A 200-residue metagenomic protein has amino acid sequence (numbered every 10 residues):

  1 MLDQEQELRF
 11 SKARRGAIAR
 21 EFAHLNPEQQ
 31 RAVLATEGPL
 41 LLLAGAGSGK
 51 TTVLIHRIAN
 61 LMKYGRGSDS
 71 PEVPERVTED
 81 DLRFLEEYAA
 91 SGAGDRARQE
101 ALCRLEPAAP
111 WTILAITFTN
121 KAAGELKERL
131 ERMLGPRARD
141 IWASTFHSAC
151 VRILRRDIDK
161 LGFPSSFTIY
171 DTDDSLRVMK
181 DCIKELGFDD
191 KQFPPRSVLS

Functional and structural regions predicted by a protein language model:
M1-P164, I169: P-loop NTPase Walker
F84-A97, A108, L176, K180-S200: Basic/charged alpha-beta structural segments of nucleotide/phosphate-handling enzymes
D171, S175: Hydrophobic (often cysteine-bearing) scaffold residues that line and stabilize catalytic clefts of nucleotide/cofactor
